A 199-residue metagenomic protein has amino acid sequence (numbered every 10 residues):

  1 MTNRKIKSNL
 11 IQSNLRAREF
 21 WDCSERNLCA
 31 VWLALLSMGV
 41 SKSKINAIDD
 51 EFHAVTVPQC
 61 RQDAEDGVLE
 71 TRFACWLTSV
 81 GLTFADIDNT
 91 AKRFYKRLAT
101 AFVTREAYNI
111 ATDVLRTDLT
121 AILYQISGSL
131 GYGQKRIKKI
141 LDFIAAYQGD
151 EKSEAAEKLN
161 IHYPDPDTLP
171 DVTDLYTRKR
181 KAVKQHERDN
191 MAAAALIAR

Functional and structural regions predicted by a protein language model:
T2-V31, D66-Q125, E154-A198: Intrinsic disorder/low-complexity detector
I48-V57, I140-Q148: Amphipathic alpha-helical segments that form the core helices of the histone-fold
T56, R61-E65: Metal- and O2-centered redox machinery and metal/ROS homeostasis
L130: Surface-exposed, Lys/Arg-rich phosphate-binding patches that contact polyanionic backbones
